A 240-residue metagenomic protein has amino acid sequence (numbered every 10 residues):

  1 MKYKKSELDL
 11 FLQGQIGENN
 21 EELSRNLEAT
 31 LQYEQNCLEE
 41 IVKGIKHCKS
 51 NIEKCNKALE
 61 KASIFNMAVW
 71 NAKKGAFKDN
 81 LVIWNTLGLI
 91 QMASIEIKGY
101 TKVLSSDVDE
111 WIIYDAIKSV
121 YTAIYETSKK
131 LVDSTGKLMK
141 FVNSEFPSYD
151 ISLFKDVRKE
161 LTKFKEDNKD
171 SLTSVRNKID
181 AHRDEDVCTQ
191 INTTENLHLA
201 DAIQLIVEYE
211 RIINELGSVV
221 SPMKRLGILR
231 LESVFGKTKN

Functional and structural regions predicted by a protein language model:
M1-S171, E195-N240: Amphipathic alpha-helical interface segments
L161-N192: Histidine-centered, metal-coordinating catalytic motifs and their short helical/loop contexts
